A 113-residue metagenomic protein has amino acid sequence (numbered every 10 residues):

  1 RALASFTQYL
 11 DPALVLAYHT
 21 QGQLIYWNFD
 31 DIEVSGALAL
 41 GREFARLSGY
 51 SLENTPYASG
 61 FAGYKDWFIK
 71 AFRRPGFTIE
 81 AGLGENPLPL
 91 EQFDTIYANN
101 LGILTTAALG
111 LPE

Functional and structural regions predicted by a protein language model:
R1-E113: Metallocarboxypeptidase
